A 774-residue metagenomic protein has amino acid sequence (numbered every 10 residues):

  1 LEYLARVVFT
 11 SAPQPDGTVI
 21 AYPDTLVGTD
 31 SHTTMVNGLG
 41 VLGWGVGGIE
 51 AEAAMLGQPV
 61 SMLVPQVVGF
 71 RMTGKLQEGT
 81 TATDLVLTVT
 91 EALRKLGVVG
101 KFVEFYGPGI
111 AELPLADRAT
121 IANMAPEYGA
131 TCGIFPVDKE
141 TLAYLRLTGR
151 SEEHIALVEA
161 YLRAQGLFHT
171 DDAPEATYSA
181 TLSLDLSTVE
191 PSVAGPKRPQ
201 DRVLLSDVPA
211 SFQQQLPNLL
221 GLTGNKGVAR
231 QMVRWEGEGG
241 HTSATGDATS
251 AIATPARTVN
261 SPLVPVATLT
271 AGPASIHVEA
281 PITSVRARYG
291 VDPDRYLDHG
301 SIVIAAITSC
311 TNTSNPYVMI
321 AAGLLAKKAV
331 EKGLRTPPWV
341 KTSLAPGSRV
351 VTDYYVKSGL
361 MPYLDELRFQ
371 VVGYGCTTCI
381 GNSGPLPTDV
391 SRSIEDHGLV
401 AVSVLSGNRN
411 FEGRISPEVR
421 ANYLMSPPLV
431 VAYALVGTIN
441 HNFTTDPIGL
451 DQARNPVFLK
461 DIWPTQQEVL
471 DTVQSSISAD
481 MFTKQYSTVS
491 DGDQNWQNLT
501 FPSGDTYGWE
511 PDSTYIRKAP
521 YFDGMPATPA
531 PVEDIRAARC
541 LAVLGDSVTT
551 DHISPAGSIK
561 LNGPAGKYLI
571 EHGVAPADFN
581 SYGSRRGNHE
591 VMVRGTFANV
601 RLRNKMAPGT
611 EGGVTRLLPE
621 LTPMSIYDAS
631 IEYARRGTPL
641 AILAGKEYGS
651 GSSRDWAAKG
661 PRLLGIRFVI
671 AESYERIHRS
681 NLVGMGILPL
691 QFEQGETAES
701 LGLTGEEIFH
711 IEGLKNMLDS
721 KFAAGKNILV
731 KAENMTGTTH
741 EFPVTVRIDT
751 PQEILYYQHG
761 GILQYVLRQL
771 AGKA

Functional and structural regions predicted by a protein language model:
L1-A774: Fe-S-dependent hydro-lyases/dehydratases of central metabolism
